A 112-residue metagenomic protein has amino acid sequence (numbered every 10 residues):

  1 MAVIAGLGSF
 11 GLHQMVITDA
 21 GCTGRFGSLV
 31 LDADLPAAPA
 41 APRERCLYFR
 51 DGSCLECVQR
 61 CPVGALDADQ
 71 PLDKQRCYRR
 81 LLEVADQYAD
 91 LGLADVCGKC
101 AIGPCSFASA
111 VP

Functional and structural regions predicted by a protein language model:
M1-P112: Catalytic cores of enzyme domains
